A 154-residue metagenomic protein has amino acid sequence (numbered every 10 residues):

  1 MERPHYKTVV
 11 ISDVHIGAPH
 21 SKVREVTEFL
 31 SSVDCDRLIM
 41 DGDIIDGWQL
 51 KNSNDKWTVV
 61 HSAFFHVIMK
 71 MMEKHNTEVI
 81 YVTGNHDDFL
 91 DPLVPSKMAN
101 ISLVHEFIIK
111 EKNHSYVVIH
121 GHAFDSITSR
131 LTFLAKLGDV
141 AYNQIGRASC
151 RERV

Functional and structural regions predicted by a protein language model:
E2-K7, I16-E111: Core catalytic region of metal-dependent phosphoesterases/phosphodiesterases, especially metallo-beta-lactamase-like
K7-H15, S115-H122: Active-site-proximal beta-strand elements of phosphoester/diester hydrolases
S102-E106, N113-H120, S129: Hydrophobic, well-structured mid-protein blocks that either form specific transmembrane helices
I119-R153: Active-site-proximal loop/helix segment associated with metal-binding centers of metalloenzymes
